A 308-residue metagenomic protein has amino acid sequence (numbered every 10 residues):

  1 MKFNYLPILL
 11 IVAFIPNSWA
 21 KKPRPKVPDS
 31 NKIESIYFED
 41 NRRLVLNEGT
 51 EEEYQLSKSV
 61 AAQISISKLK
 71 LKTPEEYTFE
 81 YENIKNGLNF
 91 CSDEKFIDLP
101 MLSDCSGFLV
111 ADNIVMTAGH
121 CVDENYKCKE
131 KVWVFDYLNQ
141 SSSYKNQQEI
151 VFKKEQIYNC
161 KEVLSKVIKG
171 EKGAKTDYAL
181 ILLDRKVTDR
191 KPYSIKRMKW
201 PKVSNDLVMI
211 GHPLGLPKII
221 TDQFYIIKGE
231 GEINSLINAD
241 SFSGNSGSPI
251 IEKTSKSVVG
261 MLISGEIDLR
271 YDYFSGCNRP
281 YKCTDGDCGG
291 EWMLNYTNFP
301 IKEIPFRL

Functional and structural regions predicted by a protein language model:
K2-A20: Classical Sec-dependent N-terminal signal peptides that target proteins to the secretory pathway
I8, N17, K26-D29, I301 (+1 more regions): Generic low-complexity segments that are intrinsically disordered, proline-rich and/or Lys/Arg-biased
P25-E48, Q55-F96, P100-L102, L109-D112 (+3 more regions): Serine endopeptidase catalytic core focused on the charge-relay Asp
F108-L109, S241-I263: Catalytic nucleophile loop of clan PA
A118-V122, G211-L214, S243, G260-D268: Short beta->alpha transition motifs characteristic of CBS
Q140, Q147-E149, E155-N159, T188 (+1 more regions): C-terminal cap/linker of serine protease catalytic domains
